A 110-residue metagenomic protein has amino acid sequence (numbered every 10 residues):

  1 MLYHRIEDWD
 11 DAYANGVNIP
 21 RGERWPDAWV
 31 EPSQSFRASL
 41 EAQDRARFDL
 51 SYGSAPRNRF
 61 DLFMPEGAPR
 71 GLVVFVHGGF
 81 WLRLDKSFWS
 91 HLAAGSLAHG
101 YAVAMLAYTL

Functional and structural regions predicted by a protein language model:
Y3-A68: N-terminal cap/lid segment of alpha/beta-hydrolase-fold proteins
P69-G79: Short beta-strand element of the alpha/beta-hydrolase
F80, Y108-L110: Alpha/beta-hydrolase active-site loop signature
R83: Conserved HGGG/HGGXW glycine-rich cap/lid loop of the alpha/beta-hydrolase fold
S87-L106: Short amphipathic alpha-helix adjacent to the substrate-entry channel of hydrolases
